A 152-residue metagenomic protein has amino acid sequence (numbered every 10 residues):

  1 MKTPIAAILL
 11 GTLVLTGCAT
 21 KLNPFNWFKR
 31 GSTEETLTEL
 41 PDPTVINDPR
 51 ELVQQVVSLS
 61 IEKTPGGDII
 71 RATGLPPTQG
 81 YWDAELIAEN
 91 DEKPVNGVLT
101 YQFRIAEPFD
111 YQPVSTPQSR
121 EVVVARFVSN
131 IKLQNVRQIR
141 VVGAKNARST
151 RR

Functional and structural regions predicted by a protein language model:
K2-I8: Sec-dependent signal peptide recognition, specifically the positively charged N-region followed immediately by
L15-G17: C-terminal motif of bacterial Sec signal peptides marking the signal peptidase cleavage site
A19-L22: Bacterial signal peptide processing site
N26-G67: Transition segment at domain starts
P43, D48-P49, V57, I61 (+4 more regions): Extracellular glycoprotein-like low-complexity segments
Q54-V57, W82-I87, V122-V123: N-terminal post-signal-peptidase region of extra-cytosolic proteins
E62-Q112: Mature extracytoplasmic domains of secretory-pathway proteins
T100-R152: Helix-rich interaction surfaces within compact, conserved domain-sized segments that mediate assembly or partner
